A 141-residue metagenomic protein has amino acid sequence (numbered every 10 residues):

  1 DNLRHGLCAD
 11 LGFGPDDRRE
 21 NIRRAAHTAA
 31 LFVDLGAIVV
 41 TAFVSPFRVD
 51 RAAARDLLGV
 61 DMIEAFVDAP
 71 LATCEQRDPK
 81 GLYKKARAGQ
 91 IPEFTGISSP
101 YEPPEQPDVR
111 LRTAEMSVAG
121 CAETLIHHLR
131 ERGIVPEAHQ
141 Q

Functional and structural regions predicted by a protein language model:
D1-A30, D34: Conserved substrate/cofactor phosphate-moiety recognition/catalytic segment in nucleotide-dependent phosphotransferases
L35-V39, I63: Loop/turn-to-beta-strand initiation segments
V39-A42, R110-R112: Short catalytic-loop micro-motif centered on adjacent basic/acidic residues
V44-R48: Short beta->alpha connector loops
D50-A54, C74: Hydrophobic packing residues within well-ordered alpha-helices of enzyme cores
L58-F66: A short helix-turn-beta junction within AAA+ P-loop NTPase domains corresponding to the substrate/partner-engaging
D68-T124, E131-Q141: Small-molecule kinase domains that catalyze NTP-dependent phosphoryl transfer to phosphate-bearing small molecules
